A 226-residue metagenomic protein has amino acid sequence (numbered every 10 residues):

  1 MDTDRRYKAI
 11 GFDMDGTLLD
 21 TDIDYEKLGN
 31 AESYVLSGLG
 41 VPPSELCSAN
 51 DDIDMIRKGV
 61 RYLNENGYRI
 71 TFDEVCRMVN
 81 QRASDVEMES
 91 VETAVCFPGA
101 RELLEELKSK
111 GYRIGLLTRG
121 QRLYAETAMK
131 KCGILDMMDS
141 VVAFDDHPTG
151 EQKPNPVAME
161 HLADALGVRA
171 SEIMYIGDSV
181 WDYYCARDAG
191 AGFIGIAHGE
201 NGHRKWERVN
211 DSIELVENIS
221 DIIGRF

Functional and structural regions predicted by a protein language model:
M1-A49: Active-site neighborhood of HAD-like aspartate-dependent phosphohydrolases
M1-I10, E105, E126-F226: Asp-based, Mg2+/Mn2+-dependent phosphohydrolase catalytic module
T17, D24, R122, W181 (+1 more regions): Conserved Rossmann-like nucleotide-cofactor binding loop
G29-G40, D54-T71, A128: Helix-loop "lid/cap" segments that line or gate small-molecule binding pockets
L36-I53, R69-Q81, D136-M137: Short, surface-exposed acidic
L63-E102: Metal-dependent phosphoesterase signature
M88-L116, R122-E126: Short, acidic loop-to-helix structural element flanking the phosphoryl-transfer center in phosphate-processing enzymes
